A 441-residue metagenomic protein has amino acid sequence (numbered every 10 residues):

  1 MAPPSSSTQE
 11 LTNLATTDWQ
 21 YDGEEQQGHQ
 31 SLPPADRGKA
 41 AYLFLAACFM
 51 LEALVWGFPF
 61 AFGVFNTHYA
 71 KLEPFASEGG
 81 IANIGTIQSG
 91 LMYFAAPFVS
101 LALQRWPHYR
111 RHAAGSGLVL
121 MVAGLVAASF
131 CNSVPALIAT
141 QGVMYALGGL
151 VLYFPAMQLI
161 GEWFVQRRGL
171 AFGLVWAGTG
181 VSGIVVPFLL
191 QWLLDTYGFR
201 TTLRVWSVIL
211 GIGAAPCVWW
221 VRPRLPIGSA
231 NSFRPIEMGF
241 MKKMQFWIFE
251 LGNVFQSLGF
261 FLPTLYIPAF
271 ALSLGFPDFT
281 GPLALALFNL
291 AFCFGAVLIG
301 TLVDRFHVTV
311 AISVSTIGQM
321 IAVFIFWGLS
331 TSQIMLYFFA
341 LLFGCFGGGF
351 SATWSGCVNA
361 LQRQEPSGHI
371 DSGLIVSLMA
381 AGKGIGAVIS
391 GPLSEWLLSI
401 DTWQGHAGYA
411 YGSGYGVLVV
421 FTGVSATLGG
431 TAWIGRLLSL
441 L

Functional and structural regions predicted by a protein language model:
M1-G57, H112, W220-G239: Cytosolic juxtamembrane N-terminal segment immediately preceding the first transmembrane helix of multi-pass
A47-F49, A53, M121-L125, V134-V151 (+4 more regions): Hydrophobic core of transmembrane alpha-helices in multi-pass small-molecule transporters, especially MFS/SLC-type
L54, F58-Y69, K243-T301, R305-S313 (+3 more regions): Extracytoplasmic gate region of multi-pass secondary transporters
Y69, G142, G149-F164, A171-F172 (+1 more regions): Intracellular juxtamembrane helix-capping segments at the cytosolic ends of symmetry-related transmembrane helices
F94-Y109, G295-V308, F326, L398: Helix-to-loop junctions at the C-terminal end of transmembrane segments in multipass secondary transporters
V119-N132, V218, I317-T331: C-terminal ends and interior cores of transmembrane alpha-helices in multi-pass membrane transporters/permeases
R167-L225: Helix-loop-helix hairpin linking two adjacent transmembrane segments in secondary transporters
N289-F292, V303-C357: C-terminal transmembrane helical hairpin of 12-TM major facilitator-type secondary transporters
